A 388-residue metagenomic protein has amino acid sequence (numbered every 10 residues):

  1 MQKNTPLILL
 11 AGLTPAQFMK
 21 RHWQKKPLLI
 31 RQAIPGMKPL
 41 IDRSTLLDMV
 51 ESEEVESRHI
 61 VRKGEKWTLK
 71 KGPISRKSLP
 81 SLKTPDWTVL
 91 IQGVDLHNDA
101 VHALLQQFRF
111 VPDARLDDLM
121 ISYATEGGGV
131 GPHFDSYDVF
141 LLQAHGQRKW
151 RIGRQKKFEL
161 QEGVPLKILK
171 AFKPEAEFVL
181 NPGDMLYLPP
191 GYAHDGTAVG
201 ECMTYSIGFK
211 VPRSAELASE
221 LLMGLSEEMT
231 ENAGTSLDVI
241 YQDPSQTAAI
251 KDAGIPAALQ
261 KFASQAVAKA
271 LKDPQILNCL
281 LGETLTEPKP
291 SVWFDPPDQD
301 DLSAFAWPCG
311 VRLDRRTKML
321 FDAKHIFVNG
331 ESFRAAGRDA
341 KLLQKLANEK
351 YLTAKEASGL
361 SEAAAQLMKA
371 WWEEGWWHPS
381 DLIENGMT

Functional and structural regions predicted by a protein language model:
M1-R21, I34-D184, Y192-I240: Active-site region of the double-stranded beta-helix
L10, Q17, K25, S332-T388: Long, charge-rich, low-complexity alpha-helical segments
P27, P189-P190: Proline-centered helix-kink/hinge sites
P190, I207-F209, E356, D381: Active-site proximal loops enriched in glycine and acidic residues that flank catalytic Cys/His/Asp and coordinate
L222-D301: C-terminal amphipathic alpha-helical segment
V267-L346, K369, S380-T388: Acidic, low-complexity/disordered tracts enriched in E/D and polar residues
